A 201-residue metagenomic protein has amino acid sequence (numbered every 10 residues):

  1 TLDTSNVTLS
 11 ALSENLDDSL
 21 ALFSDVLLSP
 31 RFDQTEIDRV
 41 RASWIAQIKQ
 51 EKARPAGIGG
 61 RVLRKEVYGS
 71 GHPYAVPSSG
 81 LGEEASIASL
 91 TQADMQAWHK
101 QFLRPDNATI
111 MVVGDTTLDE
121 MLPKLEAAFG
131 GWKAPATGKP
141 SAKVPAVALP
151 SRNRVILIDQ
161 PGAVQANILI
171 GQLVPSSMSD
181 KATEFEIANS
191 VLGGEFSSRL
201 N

Functional and structural regions predicted by a protein language model:
T1-L16, D38, E51-N107, G131-S179 (+1 more regions): Non-catalytic beta-strand/loop surface segments
L12-L16, G114-D119: Helix N-cap motif at beta-to-alpha junctions
D18-A21, M121-P123: Charge-rich, low-aromatic oligomerization/scaffolding segments with amphipathic character
D25-F32, A128-A136: A common structural junction motif
K181-T183: Zinc-dependent metallopeptidase catalytic helix centered on the HExxH motif and its immediate flanking segment
